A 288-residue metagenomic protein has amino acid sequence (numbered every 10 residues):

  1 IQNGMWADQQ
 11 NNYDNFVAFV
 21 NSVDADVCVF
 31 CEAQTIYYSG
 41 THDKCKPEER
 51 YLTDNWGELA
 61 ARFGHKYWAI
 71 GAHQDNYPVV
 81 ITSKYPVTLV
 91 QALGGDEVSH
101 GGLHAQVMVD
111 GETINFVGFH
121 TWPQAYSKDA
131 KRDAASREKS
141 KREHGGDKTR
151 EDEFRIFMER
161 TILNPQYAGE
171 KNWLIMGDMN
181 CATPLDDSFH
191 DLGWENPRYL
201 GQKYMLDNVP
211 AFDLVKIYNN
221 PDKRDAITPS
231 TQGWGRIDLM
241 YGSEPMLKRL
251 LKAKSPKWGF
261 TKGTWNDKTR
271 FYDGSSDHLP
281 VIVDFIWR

Functional and structural regions predicted by a protein language model:
I1, F19-E48, A105, F116-G118 (+4 more regions): Active-site beta-strand/loop signature of hydrolases that rely on acidic residues for catalysis
I1-Y13, Y38-K44, A125-T149: Acidic/histidine-rich helix-loop elements that form or flank divalent-metal/phosphate-binding sites at the catalytic
M5-W6, T35-S39, Q74-P78, S99 (+6 more regions): Active-site environment of divalent metal-dependent phosphoester hydrolases
D8-N15, E48-L52, G95-S99, R142-M158 (+2 more regions): Soluble or luminal CAZymes and related metallo-dependent hydrolases
N11, N15-A18, Y51-E58, Y77 (+5 more regions): Extracytoplasmic/secreted proteins, especially bacterial periplasmic and envelope-associated proteins
C31-Y126: Structured beta-strand-rich core segments of catalytic domains in phosphoester-bond hydrolases
A92-G95, L163-L174, N180-R288: Metal-dependent phosphoester-hydrolase catalytic domains
V107-E138, G177-N180, A211: A structural motif
